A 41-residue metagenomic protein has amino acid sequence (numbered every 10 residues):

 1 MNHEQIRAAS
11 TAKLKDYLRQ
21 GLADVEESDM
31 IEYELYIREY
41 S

Functional and structural regions predicted by a protein language model:
M1-A23: N-terminal acidic leader/helix
L14, S28-I31: Generic L/I/V-rich hydrophobic alpha-helical segments across diverse proteins
M30, L35-S41: Acidic, low-complexity, intrinsically disordered interaction modules
